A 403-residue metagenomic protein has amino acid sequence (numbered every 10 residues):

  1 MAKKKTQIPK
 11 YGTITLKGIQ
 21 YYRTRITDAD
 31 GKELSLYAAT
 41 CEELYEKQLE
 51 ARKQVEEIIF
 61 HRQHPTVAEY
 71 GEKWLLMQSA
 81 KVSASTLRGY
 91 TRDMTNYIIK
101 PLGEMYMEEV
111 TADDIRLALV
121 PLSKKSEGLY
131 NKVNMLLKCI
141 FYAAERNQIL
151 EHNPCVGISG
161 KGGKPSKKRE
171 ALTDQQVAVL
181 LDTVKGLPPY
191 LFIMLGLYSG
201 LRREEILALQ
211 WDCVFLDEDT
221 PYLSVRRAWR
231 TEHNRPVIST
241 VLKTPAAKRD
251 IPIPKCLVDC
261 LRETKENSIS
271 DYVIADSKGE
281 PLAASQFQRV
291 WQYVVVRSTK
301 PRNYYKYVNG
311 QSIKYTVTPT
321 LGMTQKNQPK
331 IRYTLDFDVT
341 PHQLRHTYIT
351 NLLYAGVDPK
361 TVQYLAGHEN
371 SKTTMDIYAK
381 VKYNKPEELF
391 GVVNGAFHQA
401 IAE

Functional and structural regions predicted by a protein language model:
M1-A39, G128: Short, Arg/Lys-rich segments that mark the N-terminal edge of DNA/RNA- and chromatin-recognition modules
M1-K3, E218-D219, H233, V237-K248 (+4 more regions): C-terminal secondary-structure termini that scaffold catalytic or DNA-interacting sites
Q20-I26, L223-V225, I253: Short beta-strand motif preference
D28-H64, A80-K81: N-terminal helical hairpins
E33-L36, Q63, L75-I149, S166-K168 (+3 more regions): N-terminal core-binding DNA-recognition domain of tyrosine site-specific recombinases/integrases
E127, D182, G186, S199 (+5 more regions): Short, basic (Lys/Arg/His-rich) helix/loop patches that form interaction surfaces in the mid-to-C-terminal regions
E127, N131-V133, R146, L150-H152 (+4 more regions): Basic, Lys/Arg- and aromatic-enriched nucleic-acid-binding interface segment
A171, A366-G391: Catalytic-site neighborhood detector that most strongly recognizes the C-terminal catalytic loop/helix of tyrosine
